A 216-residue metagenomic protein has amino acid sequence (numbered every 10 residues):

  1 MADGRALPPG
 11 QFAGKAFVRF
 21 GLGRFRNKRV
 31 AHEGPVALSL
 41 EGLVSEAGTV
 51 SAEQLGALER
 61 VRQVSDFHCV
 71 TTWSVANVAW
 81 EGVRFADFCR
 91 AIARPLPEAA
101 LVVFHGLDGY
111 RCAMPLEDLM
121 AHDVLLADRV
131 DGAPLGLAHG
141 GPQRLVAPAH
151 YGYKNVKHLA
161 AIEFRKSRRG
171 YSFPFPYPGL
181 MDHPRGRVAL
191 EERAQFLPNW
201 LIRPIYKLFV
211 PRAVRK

Functional and structural regions predicted by a protein language model:
M1-L38, L43-V44, A91-K216: Extended, aromatic/histidine-rich regions of cofactor-dependent oxidoreductases associated with respiratory
K28-R84: A glycine-rich, hydrophobic loop/mini-helix early in the fold
S51-E53, R84-R90, A127-V130: Short acidic (Asp/Glu) patches
L58, F88, L208: Residues that form generic nucleotide/phosphate-binding pockets
H68-D108: Extracellular-facing segments of soluble proteins and assemblies that are Gly/Ser/Thr-biased and enriched in aromatics
